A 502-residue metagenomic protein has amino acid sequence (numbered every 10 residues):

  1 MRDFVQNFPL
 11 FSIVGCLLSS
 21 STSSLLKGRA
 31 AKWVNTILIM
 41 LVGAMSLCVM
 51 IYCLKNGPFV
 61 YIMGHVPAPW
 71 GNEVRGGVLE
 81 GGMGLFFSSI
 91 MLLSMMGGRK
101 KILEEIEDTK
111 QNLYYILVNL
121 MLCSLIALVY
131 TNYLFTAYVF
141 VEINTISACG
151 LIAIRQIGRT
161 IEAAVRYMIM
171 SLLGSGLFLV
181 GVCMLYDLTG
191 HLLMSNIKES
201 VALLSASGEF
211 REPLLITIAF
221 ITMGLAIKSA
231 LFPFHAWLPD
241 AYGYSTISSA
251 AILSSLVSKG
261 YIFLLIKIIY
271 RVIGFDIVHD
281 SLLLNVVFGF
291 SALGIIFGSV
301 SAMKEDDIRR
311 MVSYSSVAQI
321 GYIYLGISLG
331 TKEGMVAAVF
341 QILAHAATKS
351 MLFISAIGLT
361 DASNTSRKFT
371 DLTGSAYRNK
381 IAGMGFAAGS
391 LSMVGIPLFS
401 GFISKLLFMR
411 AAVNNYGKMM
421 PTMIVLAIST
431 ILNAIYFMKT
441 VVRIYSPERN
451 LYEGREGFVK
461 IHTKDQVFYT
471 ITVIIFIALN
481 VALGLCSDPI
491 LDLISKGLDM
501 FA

Functional and structural regions predicted by a protein language model:
M1-F8, L18-I116, E199, S495-F501: Transmembrane helix-loop-helix hairpins at membrane boundaries of multipass inner-membrane proteins
N7-S19, G181, G395: The first (N-terminal) embedded transmembrane alpha-helix
R29-M40, E162-G174, N379-G383, Q466-I475: Alpha-helical transmembrane segments and their helix-start/interface "positive-inside/aromatic belt" motifs in integral
I37-M50, S171-C183, F386-V394, I475-L485: Hydrophobic alpha-helical membrane-insertion segments
L54-V66, T189-V201, S363, S446-R455: Peri-membrane helix termini and adjoining interfacial loops of integral membrane proteins
L93-L103, L122-F135, A148-L406, R410-M438 (+1 more regions): Hydrophobic transmembrane alpha-helices and their helix-loop junctions in integral membrane proteins
E142: Short phosphate-coordinating micro-motif centered on Lys-Gly-acidic
S245, T365, F369, Y377-I381 (+1 more regions): Cytoplasmic/organellar membrane-interface segments at the starts of transmembrane helices in multi-pass inner-membrane
